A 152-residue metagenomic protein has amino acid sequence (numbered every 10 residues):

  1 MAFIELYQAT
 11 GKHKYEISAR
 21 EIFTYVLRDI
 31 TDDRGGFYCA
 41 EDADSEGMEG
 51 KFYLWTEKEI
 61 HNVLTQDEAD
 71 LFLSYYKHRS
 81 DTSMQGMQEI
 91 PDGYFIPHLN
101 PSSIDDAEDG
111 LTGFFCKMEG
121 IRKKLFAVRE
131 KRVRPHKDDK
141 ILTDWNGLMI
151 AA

Functional and structural regions predicted by a protein language model:
M1-A152: Glycan-recognition and catalytic cores of secretory/periplasmic carbohydrate-active enzymes
